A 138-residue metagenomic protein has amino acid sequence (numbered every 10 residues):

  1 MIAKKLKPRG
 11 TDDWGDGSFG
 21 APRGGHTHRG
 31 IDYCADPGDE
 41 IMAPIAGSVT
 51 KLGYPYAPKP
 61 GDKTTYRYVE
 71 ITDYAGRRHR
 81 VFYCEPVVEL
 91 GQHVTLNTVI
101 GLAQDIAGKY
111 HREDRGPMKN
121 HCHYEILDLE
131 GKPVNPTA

Functional and structural regions predicted by a protein language model:
M1-Y68, T95-L96: Surface-exposed, glycine-biased beta-strand/turn segments
G10, G24, R78-V81, Y124: Positively charged, low-complexity intrinsically disordered regions
R23-Y33, Y83, L127-V134: Small beta-barrel nucleic-acid-binding modules, principally OB-folds
D39, A75-R78, E130-K132: Short acidic/polar mixed-charge low-complexity motifs
A43-V87, Q104-H121: Zn2+-dependent peptidoglycan hydrolase active-site motif and core
Q92-A138: Conserved, short, structured surface segments that act as functional micro-motifs
